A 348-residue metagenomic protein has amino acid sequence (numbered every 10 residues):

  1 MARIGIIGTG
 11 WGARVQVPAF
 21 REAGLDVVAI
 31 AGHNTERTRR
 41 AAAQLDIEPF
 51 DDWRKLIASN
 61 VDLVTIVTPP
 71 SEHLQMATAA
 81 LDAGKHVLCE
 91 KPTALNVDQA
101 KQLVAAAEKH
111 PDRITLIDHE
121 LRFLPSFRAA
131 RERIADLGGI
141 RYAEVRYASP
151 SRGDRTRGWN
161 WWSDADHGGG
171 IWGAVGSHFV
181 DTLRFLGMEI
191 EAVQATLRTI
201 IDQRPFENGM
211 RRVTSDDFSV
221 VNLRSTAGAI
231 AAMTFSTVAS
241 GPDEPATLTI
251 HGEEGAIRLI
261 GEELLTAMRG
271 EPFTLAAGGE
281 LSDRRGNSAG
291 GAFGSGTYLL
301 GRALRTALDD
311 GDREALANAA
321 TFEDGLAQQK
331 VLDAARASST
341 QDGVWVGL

Functional and structural regions predicted by a protein language model:
M1-L45: N-terminal Rossmann-like dinucleotide-binding module
I6, K55, L63-I66, K101 (+2 more regions): C-terminal helix-rich "cap/oligomerization" subdomain common to oxidoreductases
I6, L45-A106: Beta-loop-alpha module in the N-terminal Rossmann-like domain of NAD(P)-dependent dehydrogenases, especially those
G24, G84, P111-D112, G138 (+2 more regions): Glycine-centered short loops/turns at secondary-structure junctions
H33, A289-R302, A320, A327: Active-site loop of classical SDR/Rossmann-like NAD(P)-dependent oxidoreductases, centered on the catalytic Tyr-X3-Lys
D51, L88-C89, N96, T115-I117 (+2 more regions): Hydrophobic residues in well-ordered beta-strands that form the structural core
R113, L121-R212, D342: Predominantly a Rossmann-like dinucleotide-binding segment in NAD(P)-dependent oxidoreductases
V180-E263, L300-D310: Contiguous beta-strand/loop segments that form the cofactor/metal-binding neighborhood of enzyme cores
